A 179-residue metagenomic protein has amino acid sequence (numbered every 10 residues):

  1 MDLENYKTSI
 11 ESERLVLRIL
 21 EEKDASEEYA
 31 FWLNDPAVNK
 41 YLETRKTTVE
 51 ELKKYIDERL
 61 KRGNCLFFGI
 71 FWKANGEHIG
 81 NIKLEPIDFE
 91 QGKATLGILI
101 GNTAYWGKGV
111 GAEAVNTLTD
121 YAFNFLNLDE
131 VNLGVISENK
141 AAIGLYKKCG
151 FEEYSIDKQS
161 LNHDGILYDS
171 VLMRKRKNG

Functional and structural regions predicted by a protein language model:
M1-K54: A short, well-structured alpha-helix characteristic of acyl/acetyltransferase catalytic modules
M1-Y6, I166-G179: Terminal substrate-recognition subdomain of acyl/acetyltransferases
L15, E77-G80, Y168: Glycine-rich phosphate/pyrophosphate-binding loop shared by adenosine-nucleotide-utilizing enzymes
T47-A104, R176-N178: Acetyl-CoA-dependent GNAT
T103, L133-I143, S160-I166: Conserved beta-strand-loop-alpha-helix junction that forms the acyl-donor binding cleft
G107-Y121, I143-K148: Conserved acetyl-CoA-binding loop-helix of GNAT-fold acetyltransferases
N124-G134: Conserved GNAT acetyl-CoA-binding A-motif
Y146, F151, M173: Conserved active-site tyrosine of GNAT-family acetyltransferases
